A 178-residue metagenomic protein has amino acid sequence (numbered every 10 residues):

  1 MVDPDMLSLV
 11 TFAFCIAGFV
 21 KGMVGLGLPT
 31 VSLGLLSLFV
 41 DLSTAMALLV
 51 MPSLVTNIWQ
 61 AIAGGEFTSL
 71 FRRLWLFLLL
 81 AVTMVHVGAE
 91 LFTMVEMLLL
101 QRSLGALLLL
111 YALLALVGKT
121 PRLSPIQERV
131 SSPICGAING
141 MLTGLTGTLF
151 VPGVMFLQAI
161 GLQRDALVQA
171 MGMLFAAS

Functional and structural regions predicted by a protein language model:
M1-F39, P121-M171, F175: Selected transmembrane alpha-helices and immediately adjacent juxtamembrane segments of polytopic inner-membrane
M1-M6, L49-I62, L109, F150-M155: Hydrophobic, membrane-facing alpha-helical anchors
F12, I16, M51-I58, W75 (+5 more regions): Hydrophobic residues within alpha-helical transmembrane segments of multi-pass solute transporters/permease subunits
S43, L98-Q101, D165: Residues that define the loop-to-transmembrane-helix transition and helix capping in multi-pass membrane transporters
A45, H86-F92, Q101, M141-F150: Hydrophobic alpha-helical transmembrane segments in multi-pass integral membrane proteins
A47-M97: Selective hydrophobic functional segments
N57-T68, A89, M94, S103-E128: Transmembrane helix exit motif
